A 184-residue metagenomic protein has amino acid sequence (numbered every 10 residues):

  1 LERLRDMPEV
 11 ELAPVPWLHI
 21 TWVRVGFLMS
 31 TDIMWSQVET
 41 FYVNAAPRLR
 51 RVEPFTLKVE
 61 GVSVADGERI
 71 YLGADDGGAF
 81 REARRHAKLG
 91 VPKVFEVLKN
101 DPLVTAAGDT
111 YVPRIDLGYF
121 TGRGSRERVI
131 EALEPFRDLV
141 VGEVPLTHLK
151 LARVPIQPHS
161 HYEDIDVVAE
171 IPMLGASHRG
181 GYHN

Functional and structural regions predicted by a protein language model:
L1-N184: Histidine-dependent nucleotide/RNA phosphoesterase domain, centered on the 2H-phosphoesterase fold with its duplicated
